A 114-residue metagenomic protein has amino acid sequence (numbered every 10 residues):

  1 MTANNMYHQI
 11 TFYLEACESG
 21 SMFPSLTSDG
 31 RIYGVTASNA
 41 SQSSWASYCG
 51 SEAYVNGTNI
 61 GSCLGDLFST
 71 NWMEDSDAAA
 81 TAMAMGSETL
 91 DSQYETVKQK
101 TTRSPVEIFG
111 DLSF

Functional and structural regions predicted by a protein language model:
M1-F114: Cysteine endopeptidase catalytic domains of the caspase/legumain-like
